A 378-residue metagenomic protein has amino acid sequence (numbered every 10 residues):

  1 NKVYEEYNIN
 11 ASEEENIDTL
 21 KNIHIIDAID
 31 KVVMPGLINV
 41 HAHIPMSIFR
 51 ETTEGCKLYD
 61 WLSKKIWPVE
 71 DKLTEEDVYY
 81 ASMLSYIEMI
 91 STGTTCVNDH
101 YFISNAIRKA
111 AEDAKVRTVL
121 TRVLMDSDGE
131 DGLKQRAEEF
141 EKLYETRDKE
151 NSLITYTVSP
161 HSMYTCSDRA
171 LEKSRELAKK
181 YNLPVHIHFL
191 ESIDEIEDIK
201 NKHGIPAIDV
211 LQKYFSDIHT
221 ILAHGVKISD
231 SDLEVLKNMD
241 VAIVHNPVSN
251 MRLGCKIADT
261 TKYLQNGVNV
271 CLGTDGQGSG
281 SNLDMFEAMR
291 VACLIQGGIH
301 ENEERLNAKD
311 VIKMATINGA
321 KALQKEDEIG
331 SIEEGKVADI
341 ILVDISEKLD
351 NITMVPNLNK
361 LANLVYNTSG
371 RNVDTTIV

Functional and structural regions predicted by a protein language model:
N1-M34: Histidine-rich, glycine-flanked metal-binding segment
D30, H41, G93, A111 (+11 more regions): Divalent metal-coordination and catalytic microenvironments
V32, R50-V116, A137-E150: Alpha-helical scaffold segments that flank or form the walls of functional sites
G36-S47, P184-I193: Histidine-centered catalytic micro-motifs
I48-Y80, A114-G129, K134, I193-I218 (+2 more regions): Active-site gating loops and adjacent loop-to-helix segments of metal-dependent hydrolytic enzymes
A106-V226: Metal-coordinating catalytic core of metallo-dependent amide/deamination hydrolases
K213-H219, T261-L349: His/Asp/Glu-enriched, well-ordered alpha-helical/loop segment that forms or immediately abuts the divalent-metal
V337-V378: C-terminal cap of metal-dependent C-N hydrolases
